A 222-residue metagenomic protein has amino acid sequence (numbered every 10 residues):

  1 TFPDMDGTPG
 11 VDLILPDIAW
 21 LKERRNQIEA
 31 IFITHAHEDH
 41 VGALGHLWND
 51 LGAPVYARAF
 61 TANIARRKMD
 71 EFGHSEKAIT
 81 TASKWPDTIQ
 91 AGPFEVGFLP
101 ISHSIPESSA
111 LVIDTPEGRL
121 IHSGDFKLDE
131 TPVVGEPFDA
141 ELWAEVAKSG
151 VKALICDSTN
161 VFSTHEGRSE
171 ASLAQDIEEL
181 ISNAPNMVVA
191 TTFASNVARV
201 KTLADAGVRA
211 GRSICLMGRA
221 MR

Functional and structural regions predicted by a protein language model:
T1-F32, H37-R222: His/Asp/Glu-rich metal-coordinating catalytic cores of metallo-dependent phosphodiesterases/hydrolases acting on
